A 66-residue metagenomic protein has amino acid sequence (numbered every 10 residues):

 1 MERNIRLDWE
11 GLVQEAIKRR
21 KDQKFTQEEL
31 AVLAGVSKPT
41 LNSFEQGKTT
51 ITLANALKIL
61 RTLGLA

Functional and structural regions predicted by a protein language model:
M1-G11, Q46, R61: N-terminal flexible/basic segments that precede or flank functional cores
G11-L12, V36: Alpha-helix N-cap/N′ positions at the starts of helices
Q14-A31, K58: Short basic helix-loop element that most often maps to the first helix and adjoining turn of HTH DNA-binding modules
D22, K48-I51: Helix-turn-helix/winged-helix DNA-binding modules
F25, V36, L65: Short glycine/serine/threonine/alanine-rich loop segments
T26, T40, T52: Ser/Thr-centric signal marking residues that sit in or immediately flank functional binding/regulatory motifs
G35-T49: Recognition helix of helix-turn-helix/homeodomain-like DNA-binding domains that insert into the DNA major groove
A54-A66: DNA major-groove recognition helix of helix-turn-helix/homeodomain DNA-binding modules
